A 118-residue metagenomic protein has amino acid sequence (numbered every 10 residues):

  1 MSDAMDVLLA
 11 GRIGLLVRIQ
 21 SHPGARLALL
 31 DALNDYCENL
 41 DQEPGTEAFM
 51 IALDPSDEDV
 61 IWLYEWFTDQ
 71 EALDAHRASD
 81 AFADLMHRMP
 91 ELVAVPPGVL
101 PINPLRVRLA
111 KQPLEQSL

Functional and structural regions predicted by a protein language model:
M1-G11, I51-D59, H87-L118: Glycine-rich beta-strand-turn "strand-cap" elements at beta-sheet edges
L8, N39-E47, W66-L100: An amphipathic, aromatic/His-enriched active-site/gating alpha helix that lines ligand/cofactor pockets
R12-I19: Active-site-flanking beta-strand signature of metal-NTP-handling nucleotidyl enzymes and homologous cyclase-like
Q20-L29: Short, surface-exposed ligand-recognition loops at beta-strand->loop->(often short) alpha-helix junctions that present
P23, S56-E58, T68-E71: Short, charged/polar surface micro-motifs in flexible loops or helix N-caps
A28-E38: A contiguous binding-surface segment within folded domains or other stable secondary-structure elements
C37-I61: Short, glycine- and small/hydrophobic-rich beta-strand elements in well-ordered beta-sheets
